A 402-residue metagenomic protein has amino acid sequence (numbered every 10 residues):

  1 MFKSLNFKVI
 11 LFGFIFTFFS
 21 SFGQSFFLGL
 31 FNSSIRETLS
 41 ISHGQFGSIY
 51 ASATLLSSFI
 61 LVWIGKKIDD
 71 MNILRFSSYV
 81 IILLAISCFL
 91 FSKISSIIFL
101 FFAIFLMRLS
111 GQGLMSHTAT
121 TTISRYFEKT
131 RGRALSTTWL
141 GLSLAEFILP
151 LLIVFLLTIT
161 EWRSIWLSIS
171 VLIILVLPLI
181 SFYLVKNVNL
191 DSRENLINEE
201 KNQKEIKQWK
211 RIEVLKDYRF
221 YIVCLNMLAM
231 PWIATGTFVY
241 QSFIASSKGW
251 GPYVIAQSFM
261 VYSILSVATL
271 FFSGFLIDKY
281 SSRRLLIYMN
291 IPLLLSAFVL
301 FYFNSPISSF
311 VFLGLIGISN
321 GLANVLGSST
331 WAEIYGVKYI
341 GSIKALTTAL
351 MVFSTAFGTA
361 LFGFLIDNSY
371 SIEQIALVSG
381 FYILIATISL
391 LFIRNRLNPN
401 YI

Functional and structural regions predicted by a protein language model:
V9-H43, L61-I64, T237-S242: Extracytoplasmic
F18, I98-L114, S308-L322: Hydrophobic core of transmembrane alpha-helices in multi-pass small-molecule transporters, especially MFS/SLC-type
Q24, L28-N32, Y218-L270: Extracytoplasmic gate region of multi-pass secondary transporters
I60-N72, L270-S281, I366-D367: Helix-to-loop junctions at the C-terminal end of transmembrane segments in multipass secondary transporters
R75-F89, R284-F298: Structural signature of the two symmetry-related core transmembrane helices
F105-L140, G336: Cytoplasmic helix-loop-helix junction between adjacent transmembrane helices in 12-TM secondary transporters
L142-N189: Helix-loop-helix hairpin linking two adjacent transmembrane segments in secondary transporters
E146, V337-S369: A late C-terminal transmembrane helix in Major Facilitator Superfamily
